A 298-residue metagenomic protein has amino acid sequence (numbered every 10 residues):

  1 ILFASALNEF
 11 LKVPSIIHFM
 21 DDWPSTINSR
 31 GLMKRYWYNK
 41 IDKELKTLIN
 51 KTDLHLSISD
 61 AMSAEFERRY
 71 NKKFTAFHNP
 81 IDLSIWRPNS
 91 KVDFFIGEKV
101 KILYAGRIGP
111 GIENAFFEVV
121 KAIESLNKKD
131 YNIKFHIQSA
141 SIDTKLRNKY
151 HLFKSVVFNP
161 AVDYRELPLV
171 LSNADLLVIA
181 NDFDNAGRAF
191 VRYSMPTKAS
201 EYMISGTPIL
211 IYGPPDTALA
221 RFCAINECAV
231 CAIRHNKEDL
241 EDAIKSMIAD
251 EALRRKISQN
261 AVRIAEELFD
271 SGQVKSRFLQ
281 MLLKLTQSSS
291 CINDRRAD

Functional and structural regions predicted by a protein language model:
L2, A6-F10, W23, Y36-H55: Membrane-proximal helix-turn-helix segments that form the acceptor-binding/catalytic region of lipid-linked
A61, P80: Carbohydrate-associated surface elements
I81-E98, Q287: Acidic anion/phosphate-binding donor-loop and adjacent secondary structure in glycosyltransferase catalytic cores
F94-E113, V120-K121: Conserved donor-binding/catalytic core segment of Leloir-type glycosyltransferases
G111-N114, R165-L169, L177-M203, I209-R221: Nucleotide-sugar-dependent
N127, S139, T144-L176, A186: Nucleotide-activated donor-binding/catalytic signature segment of Leloir-type glycosyltransferases, i.e., the conserved
H235, D239, A252-L282: A charged, aromatic-enriched C-terminal amphipathic alpha-helix characteristic of glycosyltransferases across folds
A249, S271-D298: C-terminal alpha-helical cap of glycosyltransferases
